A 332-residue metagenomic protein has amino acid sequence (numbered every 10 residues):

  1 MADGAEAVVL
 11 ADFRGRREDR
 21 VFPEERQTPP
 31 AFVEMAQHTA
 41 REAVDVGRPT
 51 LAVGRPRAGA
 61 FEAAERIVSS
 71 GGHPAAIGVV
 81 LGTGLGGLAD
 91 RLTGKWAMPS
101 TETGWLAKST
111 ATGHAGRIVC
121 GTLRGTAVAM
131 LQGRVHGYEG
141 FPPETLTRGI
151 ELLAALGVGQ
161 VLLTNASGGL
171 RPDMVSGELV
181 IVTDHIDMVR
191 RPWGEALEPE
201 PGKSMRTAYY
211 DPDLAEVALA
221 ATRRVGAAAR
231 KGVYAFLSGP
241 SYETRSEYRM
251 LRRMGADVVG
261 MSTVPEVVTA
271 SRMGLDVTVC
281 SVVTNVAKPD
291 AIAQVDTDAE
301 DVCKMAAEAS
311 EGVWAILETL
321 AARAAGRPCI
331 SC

Functional and structural regions predicted by a protein language model:
L10-A11: Short hydrophobic short-linear motifs embedded in intrinsically disordered terminal tails or helical linkers
F32, A36, A40-A43, G47-R206: Metabolite-binding pocket within alpha/beta catalytic cores that recognizes anionic/polar moieties
R66, S70, D213, V217-A227 (+1 more regions): Generic non-transmembrane alpha-helical segments
A154-G157, R252, S271: Non-catalytic positions within long, well-ordered alpha-helices that form the structural scaffold/packing of enzyme
G159, D257, D276: Short acidic/polar active-site loop segments enriched in Thr and Asp
A215, T222-D257, A324: Active-site/ligand-binding-proximal alpha/beta "capping" segment
M261-D301: Zn-dependent metallopeptidase/amidohydrolase metal-coordination segment
K288-C332: His/Asp/Glu-rich mid-to-C-terminal helical/loop segments that flank catalytic regions of hydrolases
